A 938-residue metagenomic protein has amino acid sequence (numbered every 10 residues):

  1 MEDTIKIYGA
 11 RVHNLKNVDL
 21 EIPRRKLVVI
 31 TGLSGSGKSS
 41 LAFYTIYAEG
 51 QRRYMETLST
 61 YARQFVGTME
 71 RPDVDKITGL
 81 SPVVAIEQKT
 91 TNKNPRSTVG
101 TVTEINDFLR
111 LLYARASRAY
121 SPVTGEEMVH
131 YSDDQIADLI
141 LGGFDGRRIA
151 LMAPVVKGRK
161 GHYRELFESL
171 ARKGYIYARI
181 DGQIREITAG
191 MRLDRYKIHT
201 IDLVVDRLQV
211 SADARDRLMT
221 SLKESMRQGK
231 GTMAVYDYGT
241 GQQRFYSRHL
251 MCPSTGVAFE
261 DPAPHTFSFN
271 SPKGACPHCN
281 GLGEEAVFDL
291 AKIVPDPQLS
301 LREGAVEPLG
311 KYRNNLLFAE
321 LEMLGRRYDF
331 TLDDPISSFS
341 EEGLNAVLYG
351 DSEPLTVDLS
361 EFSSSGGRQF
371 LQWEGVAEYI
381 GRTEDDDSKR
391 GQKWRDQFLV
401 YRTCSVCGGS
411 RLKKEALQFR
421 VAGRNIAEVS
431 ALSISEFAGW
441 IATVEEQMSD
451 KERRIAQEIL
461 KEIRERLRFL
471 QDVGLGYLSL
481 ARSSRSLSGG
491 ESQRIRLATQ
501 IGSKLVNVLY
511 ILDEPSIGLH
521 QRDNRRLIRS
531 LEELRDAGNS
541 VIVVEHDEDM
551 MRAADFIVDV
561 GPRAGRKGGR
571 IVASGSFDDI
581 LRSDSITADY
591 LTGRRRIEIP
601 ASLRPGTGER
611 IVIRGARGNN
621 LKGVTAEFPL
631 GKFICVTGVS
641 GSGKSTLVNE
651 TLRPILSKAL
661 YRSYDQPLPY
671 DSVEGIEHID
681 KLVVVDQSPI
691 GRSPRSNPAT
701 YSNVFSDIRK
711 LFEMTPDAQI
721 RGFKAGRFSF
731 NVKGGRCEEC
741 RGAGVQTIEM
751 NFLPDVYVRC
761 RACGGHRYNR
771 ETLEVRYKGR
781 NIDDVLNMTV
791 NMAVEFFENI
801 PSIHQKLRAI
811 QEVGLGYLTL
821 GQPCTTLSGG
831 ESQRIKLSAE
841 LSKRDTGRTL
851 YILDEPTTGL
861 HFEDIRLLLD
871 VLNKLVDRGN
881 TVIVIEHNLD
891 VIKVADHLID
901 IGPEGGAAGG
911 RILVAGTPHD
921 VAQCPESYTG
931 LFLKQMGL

Functional and structural regions predicted by a protein language model:
M1-L938: Conserved phosphate-binding elements of NTP-dependent enzyme cores
